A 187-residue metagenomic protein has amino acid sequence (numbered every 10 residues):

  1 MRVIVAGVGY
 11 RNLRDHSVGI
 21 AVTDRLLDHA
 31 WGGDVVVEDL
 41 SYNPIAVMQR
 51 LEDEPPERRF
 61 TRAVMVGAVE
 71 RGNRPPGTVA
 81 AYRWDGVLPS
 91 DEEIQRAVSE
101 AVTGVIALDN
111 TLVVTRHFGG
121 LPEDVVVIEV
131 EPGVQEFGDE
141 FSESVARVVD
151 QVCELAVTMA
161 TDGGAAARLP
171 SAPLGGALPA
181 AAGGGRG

Functional and structural regions predicted by a protein language model:
M1-G120, V125-V130, D139-D150, M159-R186: N-terminal catalytic or cofactor-binding beta/alpha core of small enzyme domains
G133: Short "lid" loop at the C-terminus of a central beta-strand within the Rossmann-like core of SAM-dependent
E136: Glycine-rich phosphate/diphosphate-binding loops and the adjacent beta-loop-alpha structural elements that coordinate
A156: Hydrophobic "lid"/C-terminal helical patch of Rossmann-like NAD(P)-dependent dehydrogenase/epimerase domains
